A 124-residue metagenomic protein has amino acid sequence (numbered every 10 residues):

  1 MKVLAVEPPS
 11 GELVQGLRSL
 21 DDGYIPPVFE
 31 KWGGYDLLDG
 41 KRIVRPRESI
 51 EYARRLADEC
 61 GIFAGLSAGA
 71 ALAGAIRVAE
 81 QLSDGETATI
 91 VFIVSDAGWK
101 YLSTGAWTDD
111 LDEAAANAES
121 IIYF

Functional and structural regions predicted by a protein language model:
M1-L66, G105-F124: Active-site/ligand-binding loops adjacent to catalytic centers
A5-E7, V91-S95: Short beta-strand segments
G11, G98-W99: Surface-exposed, flexible loop/turn segments at secondary-structure boundaries
A53, A71-A79: Buried hydrophobic packing segments
S67-A71, I90: Ser/Thr-glycine-rich phosphate-binding loops at phosphate-binding pockets of nucleotides, nucleotide cofactors
G69, D96-G98: Short glycine-rich anion-binding loops that position phosphate/pyrophosphate groups of nucleotides and phosphorylated
I76-F92, W99-A114, A118-F124: Catalytic phosphate/nucleotide-handling subdomain of diverse soluble enzymes
